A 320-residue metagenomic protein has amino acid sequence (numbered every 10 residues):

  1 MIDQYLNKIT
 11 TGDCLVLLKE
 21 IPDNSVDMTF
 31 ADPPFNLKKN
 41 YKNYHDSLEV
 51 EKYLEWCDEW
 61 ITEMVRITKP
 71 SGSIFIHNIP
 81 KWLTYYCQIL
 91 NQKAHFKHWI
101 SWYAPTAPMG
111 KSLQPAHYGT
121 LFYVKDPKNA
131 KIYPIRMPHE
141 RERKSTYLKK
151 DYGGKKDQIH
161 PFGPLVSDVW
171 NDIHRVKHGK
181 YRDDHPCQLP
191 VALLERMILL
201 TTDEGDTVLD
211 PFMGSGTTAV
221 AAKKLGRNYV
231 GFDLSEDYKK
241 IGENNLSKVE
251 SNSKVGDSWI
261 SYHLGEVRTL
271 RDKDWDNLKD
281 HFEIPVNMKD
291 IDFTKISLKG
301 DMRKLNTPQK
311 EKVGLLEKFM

Functional and structural regions predicted by a protein language model:
M1-I241, I291-F293, L298-M302, L316-M320: Core catalytic lobe of class I
K240-M320: PRPP-dependent phosphoribosyltransferase catalytic core
